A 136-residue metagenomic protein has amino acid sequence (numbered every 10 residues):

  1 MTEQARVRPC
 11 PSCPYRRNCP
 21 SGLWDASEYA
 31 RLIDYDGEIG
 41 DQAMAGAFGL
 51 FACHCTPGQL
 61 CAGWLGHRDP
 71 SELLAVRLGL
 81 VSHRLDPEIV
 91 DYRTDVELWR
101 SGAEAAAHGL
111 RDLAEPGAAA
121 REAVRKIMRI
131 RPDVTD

Functional and structural regions predicted by a protein language model:
M1-D136: Cysteine-centered metal-binding/redox modules
